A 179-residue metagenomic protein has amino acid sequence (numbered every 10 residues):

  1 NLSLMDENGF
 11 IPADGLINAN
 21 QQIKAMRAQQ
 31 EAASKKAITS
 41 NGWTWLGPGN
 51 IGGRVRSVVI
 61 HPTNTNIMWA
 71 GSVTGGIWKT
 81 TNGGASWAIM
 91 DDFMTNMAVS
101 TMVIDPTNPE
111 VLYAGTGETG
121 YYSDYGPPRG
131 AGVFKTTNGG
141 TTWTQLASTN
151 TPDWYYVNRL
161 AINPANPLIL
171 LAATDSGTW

Functional and structural regions predicted by a protein language model:
N1-W179: Extracellular glycan-interacting surfaces
